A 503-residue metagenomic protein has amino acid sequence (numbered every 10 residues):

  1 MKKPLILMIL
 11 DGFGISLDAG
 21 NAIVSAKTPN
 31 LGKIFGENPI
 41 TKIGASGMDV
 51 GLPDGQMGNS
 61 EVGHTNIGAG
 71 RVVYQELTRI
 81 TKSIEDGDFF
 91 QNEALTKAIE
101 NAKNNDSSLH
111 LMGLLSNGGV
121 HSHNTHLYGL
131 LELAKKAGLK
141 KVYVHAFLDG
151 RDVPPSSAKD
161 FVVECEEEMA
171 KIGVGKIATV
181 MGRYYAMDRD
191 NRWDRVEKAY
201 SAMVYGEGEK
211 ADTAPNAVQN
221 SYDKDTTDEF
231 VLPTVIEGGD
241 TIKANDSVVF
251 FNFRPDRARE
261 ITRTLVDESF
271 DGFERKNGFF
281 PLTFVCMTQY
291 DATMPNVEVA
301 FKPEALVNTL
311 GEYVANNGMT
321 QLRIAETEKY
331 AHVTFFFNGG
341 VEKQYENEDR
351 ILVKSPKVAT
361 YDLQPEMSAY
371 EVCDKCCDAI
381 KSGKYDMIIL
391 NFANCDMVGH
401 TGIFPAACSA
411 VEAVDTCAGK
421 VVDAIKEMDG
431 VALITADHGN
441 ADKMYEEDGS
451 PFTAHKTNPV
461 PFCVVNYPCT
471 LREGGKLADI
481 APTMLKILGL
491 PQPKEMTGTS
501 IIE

Functional and structural regions predicted by a protein language model:
M1-E503: Feature captures the catalytic ectodomains and active-site-proximal regions of enzymes that hydrolyze or transfer
